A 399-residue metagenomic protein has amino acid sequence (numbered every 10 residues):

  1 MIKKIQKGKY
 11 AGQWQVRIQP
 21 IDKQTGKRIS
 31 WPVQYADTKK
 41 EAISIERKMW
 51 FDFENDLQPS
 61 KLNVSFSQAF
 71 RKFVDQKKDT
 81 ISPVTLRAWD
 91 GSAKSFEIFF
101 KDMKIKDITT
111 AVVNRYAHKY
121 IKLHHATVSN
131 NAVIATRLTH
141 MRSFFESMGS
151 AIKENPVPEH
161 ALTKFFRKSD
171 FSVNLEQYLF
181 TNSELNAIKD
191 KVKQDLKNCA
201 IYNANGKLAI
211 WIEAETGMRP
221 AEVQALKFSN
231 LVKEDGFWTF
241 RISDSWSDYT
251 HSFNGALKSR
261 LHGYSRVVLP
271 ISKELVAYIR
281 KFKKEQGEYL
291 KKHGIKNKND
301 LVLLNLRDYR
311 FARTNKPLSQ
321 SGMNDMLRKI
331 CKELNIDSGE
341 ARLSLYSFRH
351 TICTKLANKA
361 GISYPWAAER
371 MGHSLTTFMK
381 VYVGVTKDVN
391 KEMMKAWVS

Functional and structural regions predicted by a protein language model:
A11-Q15, P20-A111, G287-L290, G294-K298: N-terminal DNA-binding module of tyrosine recombinases/phage integrases
R17, L226-K284, G294: Conserved tyrosine-mediated DNA breakage-rejoining catalytic core shared by Y-recombinases
Q34, A225-L231, W366-S374, V383-V385: A short, basic/aromatic helix-end/turn motif that makes direct DNA contacts
D75-K153, E176, L196-A204, K316-G322 (+1 more regions): N-terminal core-binding DNA-recognition domain of tyrosine site-specific recombinases/integrases
E146-S172, N297-N299, K395: Short, charged hinge/linker segments at domain and secondary-structure junctions
P158-P220, Q224, E234-F237: Basic, Lys/Arg- and aromatic-enriched nucleic-acid-binding interface segment
L179, W246, M371-K395: Catalytic-site neighborhood detector that most strongly recognizes the C-terminal catalytic loop/helix of tyrosine
Q194-I201, T216, E288-K298, Y309-E369 (+1 more regions): Short, basic (Lys/Arg/His-rich) helix/loop patches that form interaction surfaces in the mid-to-C-terminal regions
